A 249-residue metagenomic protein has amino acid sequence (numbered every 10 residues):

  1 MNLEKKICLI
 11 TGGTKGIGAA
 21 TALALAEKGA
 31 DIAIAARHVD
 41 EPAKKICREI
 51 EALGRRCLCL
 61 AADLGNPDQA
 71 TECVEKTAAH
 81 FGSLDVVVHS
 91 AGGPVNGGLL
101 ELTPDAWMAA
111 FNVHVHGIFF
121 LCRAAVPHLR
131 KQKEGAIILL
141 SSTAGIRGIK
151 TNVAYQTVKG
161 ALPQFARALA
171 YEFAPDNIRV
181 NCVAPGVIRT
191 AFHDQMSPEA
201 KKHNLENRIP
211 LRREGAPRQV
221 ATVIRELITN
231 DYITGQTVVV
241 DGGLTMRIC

Functional and structural regions predicted by a protein language model:
N2, F119, A216-V240, T245: C-terminal substrate-recognition "lid" of short-chain dehydrogenase/reductases
T14-K15: Conserved glycine-rich cofactor-binding loop
G93, L100-F119, I138, Y155 (+2 more regions): Catalytic Tyr-X3-Lys loop
G98-L99, A106-F111, H193, K201 (+1 more regions): Substrate-binding pocket helix/loop in short-chain dehydrogenase/reductase
L102, G148-Q156, A168: Active-site loop-to-helix junction immediately N-terminal to the catalytic Tyr of the SDR YXXXK motif in Rossmann-fold
C122, V158, A166: Active-site helix of classical SDR
P127, Y171-P175: Alpha-helical segment proximal to the catalytic Tyr-Lys
S142: Residue(s) in the substrate-gating loop at a strand-loop-helix junction that position the organic substrate next
